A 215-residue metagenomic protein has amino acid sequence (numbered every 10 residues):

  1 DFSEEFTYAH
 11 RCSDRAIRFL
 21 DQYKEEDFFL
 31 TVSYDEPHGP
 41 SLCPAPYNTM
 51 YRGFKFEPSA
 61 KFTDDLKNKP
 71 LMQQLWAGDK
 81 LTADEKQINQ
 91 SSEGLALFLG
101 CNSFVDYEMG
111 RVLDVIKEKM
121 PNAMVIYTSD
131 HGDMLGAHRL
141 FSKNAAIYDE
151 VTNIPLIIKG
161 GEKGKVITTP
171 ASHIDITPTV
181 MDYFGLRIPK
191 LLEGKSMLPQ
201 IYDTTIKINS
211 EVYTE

Functional and structural regions predicted by a protein language model:
D1, P40-K86: Core domains of carbohydrate- and sulfate-ester-processing enzymes
D1-A45, K80-E85: Formylglycine-dependent
D1-S3, W76-L97, I158-G161: Short glycine/proline-rich turn/loop motifs
E5, L95-F104, A146-T152, K163-P178 (+1 more regions): A short beta-strand-to-alpha-helix junction
T7-D21, A83-A123, Y183: A long, amphipathic alpha-helix that forms part of the scaffold/cap immediately adjacent to metal-dependent active
F29-E36, M124-S129, I157-I158, L198 (+1 more regions): Short beta-strand segments
P40-P46, V115-E162, S172: Histidine-centered active-site microenvironments of extracellular/periplasmic hydrolases and transferases
H131-A137, D175-T177, D182-E215: C-terminal cap/loop subdomain of S1 sulfatases and analogous C-terminal strand-loop tails that border
